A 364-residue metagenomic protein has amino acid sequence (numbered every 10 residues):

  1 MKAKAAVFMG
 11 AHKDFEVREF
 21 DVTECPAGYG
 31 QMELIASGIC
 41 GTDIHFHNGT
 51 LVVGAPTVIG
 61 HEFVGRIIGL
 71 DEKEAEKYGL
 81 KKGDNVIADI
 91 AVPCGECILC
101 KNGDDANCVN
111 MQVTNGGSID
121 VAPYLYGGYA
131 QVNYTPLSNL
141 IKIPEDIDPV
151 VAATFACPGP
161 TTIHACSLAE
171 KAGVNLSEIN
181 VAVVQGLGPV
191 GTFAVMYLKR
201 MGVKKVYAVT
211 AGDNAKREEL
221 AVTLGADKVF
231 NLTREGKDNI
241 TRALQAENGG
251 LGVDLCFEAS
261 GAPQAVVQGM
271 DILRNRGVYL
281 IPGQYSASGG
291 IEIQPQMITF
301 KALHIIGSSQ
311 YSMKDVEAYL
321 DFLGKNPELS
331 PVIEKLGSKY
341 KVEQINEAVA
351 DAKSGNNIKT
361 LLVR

Functional and structural regions predicted by a protein language model:
M1-A3, N239, V267-D271, M313-R364: C-terminal hydrophobic helical "lid"/dimerization subdomain of Rossmann-like NAD(P)H-dependent oxidoreductases
D21-S37, T50-K101, A106, P144-D146: Glycine-rich beta-strand-centered segment in the early N-terminal region that forms part of a ligand/cofactor-binding
D21-V22, G54-G60, D120-L125, Q131-V132 (+1 more regions): Short Gly/Pro-enriched turn/cap motifs at secondary-structure boundaries
C94-Q185: NAD(P)H dinucleotide-binding glycine-rich loop of Rossmann-like/cofactor-binding domains, especially the beta1-alpha1
E145-E235, R242: Mid-domain Rossmann-like dinucleotide-binding core that forms the NAD(H)/NADP(H) cofactor-binding site
V203, V222, D227, P263-N326 (+2 more regions): Glycine-rich phosphate-binding loop and adjacent beta-alpha segment of Rossmann(oid) nucleotide-cofactor-binding
K237-G249: Short amphipathic alpha-helix with an adjacent loop that forms part of the alpha/beta core around
L251-F257: Short SAM/SAH-binding signature in class I
